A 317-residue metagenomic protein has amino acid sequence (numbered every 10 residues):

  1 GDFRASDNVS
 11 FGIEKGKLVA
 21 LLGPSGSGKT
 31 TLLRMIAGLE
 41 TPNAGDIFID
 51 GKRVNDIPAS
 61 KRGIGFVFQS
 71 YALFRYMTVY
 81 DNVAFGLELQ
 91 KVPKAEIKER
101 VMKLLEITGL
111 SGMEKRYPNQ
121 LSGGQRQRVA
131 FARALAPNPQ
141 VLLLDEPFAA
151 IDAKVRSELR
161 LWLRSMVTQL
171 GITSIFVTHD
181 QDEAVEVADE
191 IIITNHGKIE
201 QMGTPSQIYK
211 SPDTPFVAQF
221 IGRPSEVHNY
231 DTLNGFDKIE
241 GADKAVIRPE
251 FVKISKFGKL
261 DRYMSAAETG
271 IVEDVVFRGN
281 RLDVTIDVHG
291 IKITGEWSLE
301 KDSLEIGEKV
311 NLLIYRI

Functional and structural regions predicted by a protein language model:
L18, A59-G65, Q69-D213: ABC ATPase nucleotide-binding domains
L22-P24: The feature captures the beta-strand-to-loop junction immediately N-terminal to the Walker
T30-L33, V129: ABC ATPase nucleotide-binding domain helices that frame the ATP-binding cleft
A37: Helix-to-loop junction immediately C-terminal to a conserved catalytic motif
G45-R53: Conserved ABC transporter NBD signature motif
G235-I317: Non-catalytic connector elements of ABC transporters
